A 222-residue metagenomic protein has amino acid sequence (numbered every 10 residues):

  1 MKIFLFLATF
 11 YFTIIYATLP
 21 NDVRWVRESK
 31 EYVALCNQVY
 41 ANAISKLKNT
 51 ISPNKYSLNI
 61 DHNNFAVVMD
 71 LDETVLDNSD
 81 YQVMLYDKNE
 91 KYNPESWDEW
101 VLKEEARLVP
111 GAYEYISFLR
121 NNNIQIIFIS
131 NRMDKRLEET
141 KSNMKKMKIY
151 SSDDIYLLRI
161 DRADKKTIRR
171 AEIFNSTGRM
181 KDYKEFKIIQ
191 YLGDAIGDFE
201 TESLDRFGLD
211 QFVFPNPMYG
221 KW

Functional and structural regions predicted by a protein language model:
I3-T13: Sec-dependent N-terminal signal peptides
I15-M69: Non-catalytic pre-domain segments flanking phosphatase-related domains
K30, A34, M133-W222: C-terminal cap/substrate-recognition subdomain and adjoining C-terminal extension of metal-dependent phosphatase-like
A41, S45, P110, E114-S117 (+1 more regions): Solvent-exposed, polar/charged alpha-helical surfaces in well-ordered, non-transmembrane soluble domains, broadly
K48, S52, Y81, S117-Q125 (+3 more regions): Sec-exported extracytoplasmic/periplasmic mature domains
I51-I60, I126-N131, Y156, K181-K184: Surface-exposed patches in mature extracellular/periplasmic domains of secreted proteins
Y56-A66, V75-R107, N121: Active-site neighborhood of HAD-like aspartate-dependent phosphohydrolases
E99-I127, D134: Short, acidic loop-to-helix structural element flanking the phosphoryl-transfer center in phosphate-processing enzymes
